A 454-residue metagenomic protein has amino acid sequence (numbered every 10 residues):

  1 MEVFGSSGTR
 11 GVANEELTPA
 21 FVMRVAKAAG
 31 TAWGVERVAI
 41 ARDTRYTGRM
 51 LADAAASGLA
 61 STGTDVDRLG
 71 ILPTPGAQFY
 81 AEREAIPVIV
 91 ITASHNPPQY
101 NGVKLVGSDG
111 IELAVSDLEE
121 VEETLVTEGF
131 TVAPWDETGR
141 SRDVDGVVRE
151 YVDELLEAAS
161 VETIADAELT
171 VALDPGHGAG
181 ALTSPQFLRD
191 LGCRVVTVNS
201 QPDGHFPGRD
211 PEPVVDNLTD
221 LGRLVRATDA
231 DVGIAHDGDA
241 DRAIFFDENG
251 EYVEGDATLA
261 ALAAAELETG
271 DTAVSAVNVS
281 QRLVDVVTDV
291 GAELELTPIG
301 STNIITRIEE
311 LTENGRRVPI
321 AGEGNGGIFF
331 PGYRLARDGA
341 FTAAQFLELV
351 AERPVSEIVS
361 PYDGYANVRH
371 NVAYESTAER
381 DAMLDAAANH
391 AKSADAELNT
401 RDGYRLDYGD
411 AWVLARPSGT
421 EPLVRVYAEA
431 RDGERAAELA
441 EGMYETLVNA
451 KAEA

Functional and structural regions predicted by a protein language model:
M1-A55, L59-T62, P87, G139-E168 (+1 more regions): An N-terminal, well-structured beta->alpha segment
G5, I40, V66-G70, V90-I91 (+7 more regions): General beta-strand structural signal in soluble alpha/beta enzymes
A39-Y100, F187-F246: N-terminal small/polar loop signature for handling phosphorylated ligands or for N-terminal nucleophile
A60, L69, V126-Y151, D247-G324 (+1 more regions): Proline/glycine-rich low-complexity loops and linkers
I89, G102-L118, A240-E268, G322 (+2 more regions): Glycine-rich phosphate-binding loop of actin/hexokinase-like ATP-binding domains
Q99-L221: Gly/Ser/Thr-enriched, mixed-charge loops and adjacent short helices that form phosphate/oxyanion-binding elements
D271-Y427, E434-A454: Phosphate-binding and adjacent anionic-ligand microenvironments
